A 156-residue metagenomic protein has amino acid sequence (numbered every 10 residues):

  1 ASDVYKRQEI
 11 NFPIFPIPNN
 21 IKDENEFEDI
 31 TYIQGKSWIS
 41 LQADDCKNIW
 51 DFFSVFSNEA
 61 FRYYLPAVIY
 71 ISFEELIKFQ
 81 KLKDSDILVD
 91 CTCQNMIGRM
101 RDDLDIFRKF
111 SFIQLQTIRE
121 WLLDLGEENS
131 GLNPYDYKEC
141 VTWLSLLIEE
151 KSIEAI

Functional and structural regions predicted by a protein language model:
A1-Y5: Short, small-residue-biased leader/transition segments that mark boundaries at the very start of proteins
P13-P16, N20, Q80, E150-K151: Short, flexible coil/linker elements and helix-boundary hinge sites characteristic of intrinsically disordered
F15-V55, E59: Short, contiguous, well-structured surface segments enriched in hydrophobic/aromatic residues
R62-I156: Extended alpha-helical scaffolding segments
